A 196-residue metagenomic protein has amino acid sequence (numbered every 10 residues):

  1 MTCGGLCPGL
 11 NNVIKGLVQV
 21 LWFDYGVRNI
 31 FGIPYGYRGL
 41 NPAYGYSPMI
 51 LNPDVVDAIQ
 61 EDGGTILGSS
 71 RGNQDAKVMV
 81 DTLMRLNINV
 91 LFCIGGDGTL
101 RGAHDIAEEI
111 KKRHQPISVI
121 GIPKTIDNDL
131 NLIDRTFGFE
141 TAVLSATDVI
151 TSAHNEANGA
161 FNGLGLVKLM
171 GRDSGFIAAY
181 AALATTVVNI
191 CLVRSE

Functional and structural regions predicted by a protein language model:
M1-G5, L10, N89-G98, V167-K168: A short, small-residue-rich loop immediately preceding and capping a beta-strand
M1-N41: N-terminal phosphate-binding or glycine-rich loops at protein starts, especially the Walker A/P-loop of NTPases
C3-G5, G32-R38, R71-G72, G96-D97 (+2 more regions): Short, ordered loop/turn segments at secondary-structure junctions
C7-L17, L40-N41, Q74-M79, D97-D105 (+2 more regions): Short glycine/serine/threonine-rich phosphate/pyrophosphate-binding segments that cradle anionic phosphate groups
R28, N89, V188: Short acidic/polar active-site loop segments enriched in Thr and Asp
R38-L91, T99-L100, I126, R135-T151: Glycine-rich oxoanion-binding loops at beta->alpha junctions
T82, C93-G95, R101-P116, I120 (+1 more regions): Accessory alpha-helical/coil subdomains and C-terminal extensions that flank or cap enzyme catalytic cores
